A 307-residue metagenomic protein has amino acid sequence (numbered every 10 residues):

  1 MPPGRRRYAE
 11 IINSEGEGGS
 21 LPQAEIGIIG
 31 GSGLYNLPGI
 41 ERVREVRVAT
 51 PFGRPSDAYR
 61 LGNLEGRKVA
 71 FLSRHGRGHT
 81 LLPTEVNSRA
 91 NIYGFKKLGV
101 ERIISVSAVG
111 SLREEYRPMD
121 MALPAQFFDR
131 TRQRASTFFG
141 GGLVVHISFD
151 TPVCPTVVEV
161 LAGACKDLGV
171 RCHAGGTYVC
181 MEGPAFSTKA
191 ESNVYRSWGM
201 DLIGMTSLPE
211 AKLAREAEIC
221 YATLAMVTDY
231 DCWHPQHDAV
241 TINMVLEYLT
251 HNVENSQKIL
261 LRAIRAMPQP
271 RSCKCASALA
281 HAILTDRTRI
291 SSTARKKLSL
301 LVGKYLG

Functional and structural regions predicted by a protein language model:
M1-L21: Intrinsic disorder/low-complexity segments
E15-T151, Y305-G307: Metabolite-binding pocket within alpha/beta catalytic cores that recognizes anionic/polar moieties
K96-G99, R196, R215: Non-catalytic positions within long, well-ordered alpha-helices that form the structural scaffold/packing of enzyme
T156, V160-R171, K258-A266: Generic non-transmembrane alpha-helical segments
D167-D201, T288: Active-site/ligand-binding-proximal alpha/beta "capping" segment
M205-N243: Zn-dependent metallopeptidase/amidohydrolase metal-coordination segment
C232-L279: His/Asp/Glu-rich mid-to-C-terminal helical/loop segments that flank catalytic regions of hydrolases
S272-G307: A short, charged, Gly/Pro-tolerant segment at domain boundaries
